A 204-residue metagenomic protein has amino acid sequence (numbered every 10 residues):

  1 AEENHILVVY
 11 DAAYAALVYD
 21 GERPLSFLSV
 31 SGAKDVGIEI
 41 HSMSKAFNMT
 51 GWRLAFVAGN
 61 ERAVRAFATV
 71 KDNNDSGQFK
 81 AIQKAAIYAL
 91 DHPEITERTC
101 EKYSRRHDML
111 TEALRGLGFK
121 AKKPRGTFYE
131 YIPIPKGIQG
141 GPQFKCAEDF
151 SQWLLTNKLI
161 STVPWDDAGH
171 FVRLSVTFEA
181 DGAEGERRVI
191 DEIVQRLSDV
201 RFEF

Functional and structural regions predicted by a protein language model:
A1-F204: PLP-dependent class I/II
